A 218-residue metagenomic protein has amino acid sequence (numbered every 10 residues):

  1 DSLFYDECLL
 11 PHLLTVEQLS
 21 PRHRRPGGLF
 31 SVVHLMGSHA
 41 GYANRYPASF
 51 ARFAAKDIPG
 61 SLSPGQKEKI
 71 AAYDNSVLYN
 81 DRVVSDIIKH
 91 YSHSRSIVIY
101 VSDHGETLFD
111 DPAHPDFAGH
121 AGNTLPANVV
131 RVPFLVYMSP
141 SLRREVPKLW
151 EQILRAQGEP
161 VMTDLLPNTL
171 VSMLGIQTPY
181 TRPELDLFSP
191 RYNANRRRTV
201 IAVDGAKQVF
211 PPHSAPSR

Functional and structural regions predicted by a protein language model:
D1-R218: Catalytic domains that recognize anionic headgroups
